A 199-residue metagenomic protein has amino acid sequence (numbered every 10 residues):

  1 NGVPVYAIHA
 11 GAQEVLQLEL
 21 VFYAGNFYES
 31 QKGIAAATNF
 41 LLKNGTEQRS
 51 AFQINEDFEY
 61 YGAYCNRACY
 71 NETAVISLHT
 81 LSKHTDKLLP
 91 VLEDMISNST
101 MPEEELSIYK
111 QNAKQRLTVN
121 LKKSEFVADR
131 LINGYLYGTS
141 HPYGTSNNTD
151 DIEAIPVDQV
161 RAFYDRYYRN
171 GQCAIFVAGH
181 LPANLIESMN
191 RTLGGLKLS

Functional and structural regions predicted by a protein language model:
N1-V15: N- or domain-start disorder-to-order transition segments that initiate the globular core
Y6, E29, A37, R49 (+3 more regions): Short, electropositive, low-hydrophobicity segments enriched in small/polar residues
Y6, Q17-V21, T38-L41, N66-A68 (+1 more regions): Short, conserved beta-strand segments within well-ordered enzyme catalytic domains that often line or immediately flank
G11-F58, A113: Active/ligand-binding-proximal structured segments within catalytic/core domains that scaffold catalytic residues
Q53-S199: Charge-rich, well-structured scaffold segments of protease-associated domains
